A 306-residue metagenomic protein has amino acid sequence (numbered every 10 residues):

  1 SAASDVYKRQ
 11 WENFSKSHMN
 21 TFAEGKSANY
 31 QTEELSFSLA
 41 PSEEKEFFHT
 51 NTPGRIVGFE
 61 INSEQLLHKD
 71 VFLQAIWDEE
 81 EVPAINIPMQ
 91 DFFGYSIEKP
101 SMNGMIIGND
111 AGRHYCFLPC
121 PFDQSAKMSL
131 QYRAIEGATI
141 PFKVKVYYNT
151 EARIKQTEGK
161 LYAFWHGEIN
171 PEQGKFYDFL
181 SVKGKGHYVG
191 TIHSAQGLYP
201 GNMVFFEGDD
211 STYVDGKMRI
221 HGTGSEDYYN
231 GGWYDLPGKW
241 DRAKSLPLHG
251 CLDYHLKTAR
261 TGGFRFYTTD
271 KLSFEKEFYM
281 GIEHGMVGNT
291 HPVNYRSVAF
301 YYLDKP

Functional and structural regions predicted by a protein language model:
A2-Y7: Short, small-residue-biased leader/transition segments that mark boundaries at the very start of proteins
Q31-A40, G94-G112, L118, R242-G263 (+1 more regions): Extended, compositionally biased repeat/scaffold regions that form elongated interaction surfaces
S38-E43, E172-K175: Solvent-exposed, conformationally flexible loop/turn segments
V57-F59, C120-A134, V189-T191, L272-H284: Noncatalytic modules at the cell exterior or secretory-pathway interfaces, chiefly beta-strand-rich lectin/adhesion
S63-D70, R133-I140, A195-F206, G288-P292: Extended, low-complexity, turn-rich repeat/linker tracts enriched in Gly/Pro/Ser/Thr and Asp/Glu that occur
K69-E79, G208-T212: Short, surface-exposed beta-strand/strand-loop-strand elements in extracellular ectodomains
P141-F176: A short "linker-to-beta-strand initiation" element
D209-K305: Extended, compositionally biased non-globular segments
